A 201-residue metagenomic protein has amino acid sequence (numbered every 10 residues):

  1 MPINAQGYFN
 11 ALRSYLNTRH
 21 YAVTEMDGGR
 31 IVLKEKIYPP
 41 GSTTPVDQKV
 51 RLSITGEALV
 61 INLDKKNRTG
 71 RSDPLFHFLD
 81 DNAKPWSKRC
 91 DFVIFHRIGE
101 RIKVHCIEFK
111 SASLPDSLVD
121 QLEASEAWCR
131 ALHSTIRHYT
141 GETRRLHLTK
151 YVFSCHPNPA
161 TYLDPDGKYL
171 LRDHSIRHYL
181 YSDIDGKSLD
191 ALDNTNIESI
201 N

Functional and structural regions predicted by a protein language model:
M1-A83, S199-N201: Acidic-basic catalytic patches of nuclease active cores, encompassing PD-(D/E)XK and other metal-cofactor nuclease
N82-S87, L114-H147: Acidic, metal/cofactor-coordinating or nucleic-acid-engaging core segments within structured domains
P85-V93, G99: Long, contiguous, structured domain-core segments that constitute the functional module of a protein
R89, R101-K103, H147: A structure-centric signal for secondary-structure junctions around beta-strands
F92-I94, K103-S111: Conserved catalytic cores of phosphodiester-cleaving nucleases, focusing on short active-site segments
F95-K103, S154-N158: Short, flexible beta-strand-to-coil junctions
S111-P115, P157-A160: Short acidic, S/G/P-rich loop/turn micro-motifs used as interaction or catalytic elements
Y139-N201: Domain-level recognition of nuclease-like catalytic cores that cleave nucleotide substrates
